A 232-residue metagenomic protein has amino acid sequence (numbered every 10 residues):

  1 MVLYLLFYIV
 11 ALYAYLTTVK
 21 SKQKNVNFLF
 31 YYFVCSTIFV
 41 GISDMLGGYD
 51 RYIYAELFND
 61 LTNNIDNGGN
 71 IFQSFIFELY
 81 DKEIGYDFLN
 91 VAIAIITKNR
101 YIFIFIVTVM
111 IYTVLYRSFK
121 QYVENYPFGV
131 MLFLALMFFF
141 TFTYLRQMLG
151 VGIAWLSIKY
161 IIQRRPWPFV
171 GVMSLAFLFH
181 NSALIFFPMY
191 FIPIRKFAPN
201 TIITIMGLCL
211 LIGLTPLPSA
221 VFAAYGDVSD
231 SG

Functional and structural regions predicted by a protein language model:
M1-S36: Start-transfer (signal-anchor) and selected internal transmembrane alpha helices of multi-pass inner/ER membrane
Q23, Y116-A135: Transmembrane-helix signature of polytopic, membrane-embedded enzymes that assemble or transfer cell-envelope glycans
Y52-A55, L61-I65, D87, Y190-G232: Alpha-helical transmembrane segments and terminal signal-anchor/GPI-anchor hydrophobic tails, characterized by long
Y52-D60, I71-K98: Short hydrophobic/aromatic helix or loop-helix immediately within or flanking a transmembrane segment in polytopic
N90-I93, F103-V114, G150-I153: Transmembrane alpha-helices of multi-pass, membrane-embedded glycan-processing enzymes that use lipid-linked
P127-W155, F179-S182: Membrane-embedded helix bundles of polyisoprenyl
M137-F138, P168-I192: Membrane-interface alpha helices of multi-pass inner-membrane proteins
A154-W167: Membrane-interface transmembrane helices that cradle and orient dolichyl/undecaprenyl
